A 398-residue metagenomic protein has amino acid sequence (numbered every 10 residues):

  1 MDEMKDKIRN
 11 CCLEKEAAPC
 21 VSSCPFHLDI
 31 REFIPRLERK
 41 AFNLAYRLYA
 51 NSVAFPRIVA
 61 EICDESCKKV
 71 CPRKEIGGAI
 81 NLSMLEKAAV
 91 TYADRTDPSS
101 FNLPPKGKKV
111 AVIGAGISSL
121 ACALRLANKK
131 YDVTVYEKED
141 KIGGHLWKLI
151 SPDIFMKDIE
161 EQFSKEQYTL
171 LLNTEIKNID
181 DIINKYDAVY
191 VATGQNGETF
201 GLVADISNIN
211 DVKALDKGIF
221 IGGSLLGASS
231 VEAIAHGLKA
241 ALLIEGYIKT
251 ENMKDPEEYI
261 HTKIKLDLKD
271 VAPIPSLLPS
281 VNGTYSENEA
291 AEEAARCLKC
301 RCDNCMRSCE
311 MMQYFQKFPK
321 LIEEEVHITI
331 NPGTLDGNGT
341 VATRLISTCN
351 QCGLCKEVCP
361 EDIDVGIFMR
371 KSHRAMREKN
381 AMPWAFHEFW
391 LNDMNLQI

Functional and structural regions predicted by a protein language model:
M1, K5-L13, Y46-A60, G283-L298 (+1 more regions): Short, intrinsically disordered, charge-biased short linear motifs at domain edges
D2-E3, C11, K239, G246-K299: Mid-to-C-terminal Rossmann-like scaffold of FAD/NAD(P)H-dependent oxidoreductases
A18-V21, R31-A192, K317-I398: Iron-sulfur-cluster electron-transfer modules
C20, N288-C305, E310, F315 (+1 more regions): C-terminal accessory/binding modules appended to enzymatic or scaffolding proteins
G197, A241-E251, N304, I363 (+2 more regions): A generic secondary-structure signal for well-formed alpha-helical elements
G197-S229, I330: FAD-site-proximal beta/loop scaffold in flavoenzymes
G222-E251: A conserved FAD-binding loop/helix module that cradles the flavin
